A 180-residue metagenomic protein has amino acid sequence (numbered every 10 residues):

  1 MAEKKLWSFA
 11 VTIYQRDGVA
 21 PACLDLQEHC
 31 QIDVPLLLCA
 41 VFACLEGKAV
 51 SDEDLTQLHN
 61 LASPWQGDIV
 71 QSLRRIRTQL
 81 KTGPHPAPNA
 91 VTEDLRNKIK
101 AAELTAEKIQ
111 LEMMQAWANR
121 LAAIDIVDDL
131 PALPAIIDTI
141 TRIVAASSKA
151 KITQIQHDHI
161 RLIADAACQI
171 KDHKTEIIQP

Functional and structural regions predicted by a protein language model:
M1-R16, D68-R74, T78-T82, E103 (+1 more regions): An acidic intrinsically disordered interaction segment
M1-T12, Q154-Q179: Charged, compositionally biased N-terminal leader segments and the immediate start of the first structured element
L6-Q27, N119: Short amphipathic alpha-helical segments and their helix-coil junctions
A20-S63: N-terminal interaction modules that seed assembly of large macromolecular complexes
A22, D33-L38, I69-S72, V91 (+1 more regions): Residue-level detector of well-ordered alpha-helical segments, enriched for hydrophobic/aromatic packing positions
Q31-P35, A43-K48, Q66, L104-E107 (+3 more regions): Short alpha-helix boundary/capping elements
Q57-S72, D138-A146: Short, mixed-charge aromatic SLiMs
T82-I170: A charged, amphipathic interaction segment
